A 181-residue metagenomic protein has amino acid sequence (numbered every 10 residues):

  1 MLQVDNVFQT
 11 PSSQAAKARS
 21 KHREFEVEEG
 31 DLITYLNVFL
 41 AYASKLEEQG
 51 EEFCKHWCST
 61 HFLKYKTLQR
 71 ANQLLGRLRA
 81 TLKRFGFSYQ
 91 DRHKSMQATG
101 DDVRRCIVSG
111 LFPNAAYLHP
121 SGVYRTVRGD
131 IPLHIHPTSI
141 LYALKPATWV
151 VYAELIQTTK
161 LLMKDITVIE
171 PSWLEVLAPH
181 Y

Functional and structural regions predicted by a protein language model:
M1-Y181: Second RecA-like catalytic domain
